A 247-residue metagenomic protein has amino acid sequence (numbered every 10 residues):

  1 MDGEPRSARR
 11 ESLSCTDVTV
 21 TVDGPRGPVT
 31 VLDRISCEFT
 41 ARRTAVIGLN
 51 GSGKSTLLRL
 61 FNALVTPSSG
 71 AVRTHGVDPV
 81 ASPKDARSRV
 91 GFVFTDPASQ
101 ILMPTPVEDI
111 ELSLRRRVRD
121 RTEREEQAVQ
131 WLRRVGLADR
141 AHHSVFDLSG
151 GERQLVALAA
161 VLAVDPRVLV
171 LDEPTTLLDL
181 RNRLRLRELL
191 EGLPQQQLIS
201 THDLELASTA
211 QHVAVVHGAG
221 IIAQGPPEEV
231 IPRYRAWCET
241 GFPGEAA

Functional and structural regions predicted by a protein language model:
I47-L49: The feature captures the beta-strand-to-loop junction immediately N-terminal to the Walker
N62: Helix-to-loop junction immediately C-terminal to a conserved catalytic motif
G70-A81, A86: Conserved ABC transporter NBD signature motif
T122-R140: Conserved ABC ATPase "signature" region
S144-L148, E152: Conserved ABC ATPase signature
L169-E173: Catalytic Walker B motif of ABC-type/P-loop ATPase nucleotide-binding domains
G220-G244: Conserved beta-strand-loop-alpha-helix hinge in the C-terminal portion of ABC ATPase nucleotide-binding domains
